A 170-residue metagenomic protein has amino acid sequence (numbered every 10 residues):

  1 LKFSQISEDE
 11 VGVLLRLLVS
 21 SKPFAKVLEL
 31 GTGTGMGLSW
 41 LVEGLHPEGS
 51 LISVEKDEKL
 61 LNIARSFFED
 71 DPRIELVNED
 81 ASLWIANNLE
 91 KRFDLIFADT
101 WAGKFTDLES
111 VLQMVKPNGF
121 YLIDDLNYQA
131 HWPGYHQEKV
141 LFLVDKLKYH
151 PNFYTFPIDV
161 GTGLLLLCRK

Functional and structural regions predicted by a protein language model:
L1-L95, A102-L122, L126-K170: A short alpha-helical cap/connector motif
